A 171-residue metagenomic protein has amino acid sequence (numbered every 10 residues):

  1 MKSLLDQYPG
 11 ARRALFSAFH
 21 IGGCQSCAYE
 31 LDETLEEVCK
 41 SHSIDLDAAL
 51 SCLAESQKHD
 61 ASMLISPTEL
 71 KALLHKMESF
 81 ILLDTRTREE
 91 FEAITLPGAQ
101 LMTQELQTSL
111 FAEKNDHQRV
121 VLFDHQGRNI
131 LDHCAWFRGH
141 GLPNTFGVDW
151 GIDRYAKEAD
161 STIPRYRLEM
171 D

Functional and structural regions predicted by a protein language model:
M1-I81, R88-D171: Rhodanese-like catalytic fold shared by cysteine-dependent sulfurtransferases and DSP/PTP-type phosphatases
